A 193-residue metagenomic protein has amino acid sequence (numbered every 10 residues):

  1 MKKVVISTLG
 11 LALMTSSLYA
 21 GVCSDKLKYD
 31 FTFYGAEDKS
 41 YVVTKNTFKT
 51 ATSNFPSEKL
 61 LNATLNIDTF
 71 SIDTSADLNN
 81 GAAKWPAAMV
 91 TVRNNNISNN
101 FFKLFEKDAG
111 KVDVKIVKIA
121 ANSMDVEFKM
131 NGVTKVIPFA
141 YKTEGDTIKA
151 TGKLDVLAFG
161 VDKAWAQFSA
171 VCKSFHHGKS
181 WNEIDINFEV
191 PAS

Functional and structural regions predicted by a protein language model:
V4-M14: Sec-dependent N-terminal signal peptides
M14-A20: C-terminal segment of classical bacterial N-terminal signal peptides
A20-S193: Low-complexity, acidic/polar, glycine-enriched regions of mature
